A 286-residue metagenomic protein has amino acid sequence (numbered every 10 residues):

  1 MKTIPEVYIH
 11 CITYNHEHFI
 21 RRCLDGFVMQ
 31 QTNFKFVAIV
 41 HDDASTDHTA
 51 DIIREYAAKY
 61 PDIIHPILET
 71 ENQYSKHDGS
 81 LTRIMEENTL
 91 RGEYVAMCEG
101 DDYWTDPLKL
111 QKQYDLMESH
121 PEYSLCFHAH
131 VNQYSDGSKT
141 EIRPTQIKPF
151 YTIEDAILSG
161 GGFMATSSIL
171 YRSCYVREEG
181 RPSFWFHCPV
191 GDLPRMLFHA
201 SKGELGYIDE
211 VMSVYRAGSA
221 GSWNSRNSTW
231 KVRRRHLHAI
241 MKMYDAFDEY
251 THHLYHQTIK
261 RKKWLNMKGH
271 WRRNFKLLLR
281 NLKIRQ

Functional and structural regions predicted by a protein language model:
P5-Y8, V37, P194: Cell-envelope/extracellular polymer assembly enzymes that use nucleotide-activated donors
N15, F27, D43-A44: Conserved short acidic donor-positioning loop in nucleotide-sugar-dependent glycosyltransferases
D25-K35: Short, acidic, metal-binding catalytic loop of nucleotide-sugar glycosyltransferases
V37, A50-G79, N88: Conserved donor nucleotide-binding strand/loop of the catalytic core
D42-D51, E71, E99: A conserved acidic beta->alpha catalytic loop
V95: Short aromatic/hydrophobic "clamp" motif used to bind/position activated sugar donors
L108-E141: Conserved donor NDP-sugar-binding/catalytic core segment of glycosyltransferases
H128, Q146-T229, H236: Conserved nucleotide-sugar donor-binding catalytic segment
